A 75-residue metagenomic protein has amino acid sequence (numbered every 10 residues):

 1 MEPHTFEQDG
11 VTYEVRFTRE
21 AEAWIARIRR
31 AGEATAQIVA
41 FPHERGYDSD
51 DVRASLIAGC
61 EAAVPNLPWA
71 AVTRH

Functional and structural regions predicted by a protein language model:
M1-A21: Short N-terminal "domain-start" leader segments that mark the transition from disordered tails or signal peptides into
F6, V11, R30, R45-D48 (+1 more regions): Exposed, low-complexity/repetitive linear segments and helix-based recognition motifs, biased toward charged/polar
E14-P42: A short, structured beta-strand/loop element
T35-H75: Mixed-charge, Lys/Arg-enriched low-complexity segments
